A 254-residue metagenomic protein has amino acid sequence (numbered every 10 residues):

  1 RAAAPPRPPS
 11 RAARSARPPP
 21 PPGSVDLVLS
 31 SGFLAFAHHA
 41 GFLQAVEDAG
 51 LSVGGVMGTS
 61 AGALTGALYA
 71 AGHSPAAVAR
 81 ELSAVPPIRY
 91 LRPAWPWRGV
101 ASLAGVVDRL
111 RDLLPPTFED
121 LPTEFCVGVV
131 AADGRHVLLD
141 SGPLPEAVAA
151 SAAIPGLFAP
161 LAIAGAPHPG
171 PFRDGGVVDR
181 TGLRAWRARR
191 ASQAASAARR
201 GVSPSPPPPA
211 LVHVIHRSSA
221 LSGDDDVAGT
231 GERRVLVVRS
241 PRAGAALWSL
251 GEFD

Functional and structural regions predicted by a protein language model:
R1-T59, A67-D254: Patatin-like phospholipase
